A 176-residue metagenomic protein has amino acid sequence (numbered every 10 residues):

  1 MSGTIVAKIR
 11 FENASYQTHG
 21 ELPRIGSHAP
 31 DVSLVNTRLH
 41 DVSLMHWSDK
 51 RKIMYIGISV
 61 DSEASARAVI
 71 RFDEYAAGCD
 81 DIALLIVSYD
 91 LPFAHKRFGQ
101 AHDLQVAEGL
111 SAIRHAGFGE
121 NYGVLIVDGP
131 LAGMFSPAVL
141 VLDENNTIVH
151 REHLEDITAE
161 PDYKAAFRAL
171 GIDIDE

Functional and structural regions predicted by a protein language model:
M1-E176: Chalcogenol-based redox active-site neighborhoods
